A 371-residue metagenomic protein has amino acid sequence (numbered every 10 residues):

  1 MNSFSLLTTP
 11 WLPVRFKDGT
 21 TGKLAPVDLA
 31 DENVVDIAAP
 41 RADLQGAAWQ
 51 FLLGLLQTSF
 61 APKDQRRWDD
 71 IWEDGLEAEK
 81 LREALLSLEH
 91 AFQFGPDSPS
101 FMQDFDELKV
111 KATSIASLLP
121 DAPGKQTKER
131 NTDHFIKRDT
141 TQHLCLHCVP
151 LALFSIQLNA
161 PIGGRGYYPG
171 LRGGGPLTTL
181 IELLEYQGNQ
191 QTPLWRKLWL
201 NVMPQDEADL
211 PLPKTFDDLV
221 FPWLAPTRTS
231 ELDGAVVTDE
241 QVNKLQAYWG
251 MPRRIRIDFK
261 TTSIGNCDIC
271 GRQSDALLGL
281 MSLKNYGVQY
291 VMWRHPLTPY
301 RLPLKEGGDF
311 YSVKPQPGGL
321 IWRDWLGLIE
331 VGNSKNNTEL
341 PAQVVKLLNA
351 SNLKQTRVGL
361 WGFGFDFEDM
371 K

Functional and structural regions predicted by a protein language model:
M1-K128, S155, A160-K371: Extended alpha-helical scaffolding segments
K137-T140, T261-T262: Flanking scaffold residues of small Cys/His-coordinated metal-binding clusters
H143-L146, C267-D268: Cys/His/Pro-rich metal-binding microdomains
L146-H147, L200: Generic detector of well-ordered secondary structure
H147-P150, R272: Short Cys/His-rich local motifs and their 1-3 flanking residues in nucleic-acid-associated proteins and small
